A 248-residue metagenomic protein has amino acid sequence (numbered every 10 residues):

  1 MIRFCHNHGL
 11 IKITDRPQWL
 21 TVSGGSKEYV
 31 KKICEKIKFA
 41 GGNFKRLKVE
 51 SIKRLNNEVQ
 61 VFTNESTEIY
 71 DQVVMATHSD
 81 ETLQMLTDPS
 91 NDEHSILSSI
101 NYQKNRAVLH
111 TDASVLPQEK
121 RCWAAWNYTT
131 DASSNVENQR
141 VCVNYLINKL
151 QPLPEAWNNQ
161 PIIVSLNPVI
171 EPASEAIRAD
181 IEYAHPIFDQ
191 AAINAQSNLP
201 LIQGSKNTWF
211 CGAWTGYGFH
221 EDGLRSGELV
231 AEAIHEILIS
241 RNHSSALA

Functional and structural regions predicted by a protein language model:
M1-I52: Active-site/ligand-binding neighborhood in enzyme catalytic cores
G24, A76-T77, W214: Conserved residues at beta->alpha junctions
G24-K31, D80, R225-E228: A structural signal for well-ordered alpha-helical segments within the folded catalytic domains of diverse enzymes
I37, I69-D71, I234-L238: Short, hydrophobic alpha-helical segments
G41, Y70-D71, S205: Short, well-ordered alpha-helix to beta-strand connector turns
F44-K45, M75, F210: A structural signal for the hydrophobic beta-strands that form the central parallel beta-sheet of Rossmann-like
E50-A184: Mid-domain catalytic core of redox enzymes that form a hydrophobic substrate pocket/lid adjacent to a catalytic redox
E137-A248: Conserved flavin/dinucleotide-binding core of flavoenzymes
